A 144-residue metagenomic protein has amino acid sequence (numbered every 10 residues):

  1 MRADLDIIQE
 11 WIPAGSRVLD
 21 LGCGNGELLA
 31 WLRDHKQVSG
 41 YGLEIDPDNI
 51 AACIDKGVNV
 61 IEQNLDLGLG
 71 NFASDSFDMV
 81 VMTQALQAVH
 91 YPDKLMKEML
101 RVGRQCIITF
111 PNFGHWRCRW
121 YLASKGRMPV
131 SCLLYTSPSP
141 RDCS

Functional and structural regions predicted by a protein language model:
M1-G15: Conserved alpha-helix/loop element of class I SAM-dependent methyltransferases that forms part of the SAM/SAH-binding
G22-G24: Class I SAM-dependent methyltransferase "Motif I" SAM/SAH-binding loop
G26-A30: Glycine-rich SAM-binding Motif I of class I
W31-N59, Q63-G68: Class I SAM-dependent methyltransferase SAM/SAH-binding core
V81-H90: A short SAM/SAH-binding and catalytic strip from SAM-dependent methyltransferases
D93-Q105: A short glycine-rich, Lys/Arg-flanked "PGG" loop and its adjoining helix->strand segment in the class I
I108-V130: Conserved class I S-adenosyl-L-methionine
Y135-S144: Single conserved hydrophobic/aromatic residue that forms the stacking wall/gate of nucleotide- or nucleobase-binding
